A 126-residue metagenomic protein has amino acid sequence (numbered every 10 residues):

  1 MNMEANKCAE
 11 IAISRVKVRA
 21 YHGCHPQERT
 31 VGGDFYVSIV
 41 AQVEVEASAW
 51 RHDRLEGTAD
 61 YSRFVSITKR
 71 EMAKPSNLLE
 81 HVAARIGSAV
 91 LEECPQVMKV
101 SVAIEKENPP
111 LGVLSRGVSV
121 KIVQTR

Functional and structural regions predicted by a protein language model:
M1-R126: N-terminal, polar/charged subdomain of small-to-medium soluble alpha/beta proteins
